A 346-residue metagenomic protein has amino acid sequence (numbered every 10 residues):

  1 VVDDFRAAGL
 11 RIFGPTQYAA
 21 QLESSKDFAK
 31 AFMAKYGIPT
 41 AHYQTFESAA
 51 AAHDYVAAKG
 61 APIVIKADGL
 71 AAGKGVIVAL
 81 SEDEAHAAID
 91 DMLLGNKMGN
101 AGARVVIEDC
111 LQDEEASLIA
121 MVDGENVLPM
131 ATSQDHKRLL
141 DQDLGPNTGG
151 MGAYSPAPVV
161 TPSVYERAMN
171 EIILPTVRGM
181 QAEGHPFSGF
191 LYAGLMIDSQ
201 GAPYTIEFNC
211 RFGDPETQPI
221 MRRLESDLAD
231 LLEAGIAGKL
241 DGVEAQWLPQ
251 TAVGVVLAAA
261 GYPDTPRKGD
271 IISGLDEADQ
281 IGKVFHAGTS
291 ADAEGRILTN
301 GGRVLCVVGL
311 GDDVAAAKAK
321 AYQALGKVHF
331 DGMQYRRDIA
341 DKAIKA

Functional and structural regions predicted by a protein language model:
V1-S24, P39-T45: A short, GP-enriched loop/loop-strand-helix hinge that lies immediately N-terminal to, or at the N-terminal rim
I12-P15, H42-T45, I63-A67, V78 (+3 more regions): General beta-strand structural signal in soluble alpha/beta enzymes
S24-Y55: Short, glycine-/small-residue-rich phosphate/pyrophosphate-handling segment
A52, E84-A87, D264-T265, D312-A319: Short, conserved charged micro-motifs
G60-E82, I220: Conserved anion/nucleotide-ligand pocket segment
G75-T217: Internal nucleotide-binding/catalytic subdomain
A168-L191, N209-I281, D292: Active-site "cap" helix and flanking loop/linker of ATP-utilizing ligase/carboxylase catalytic domains
T289-E294, L298-A346: Generic C-terminus detector
